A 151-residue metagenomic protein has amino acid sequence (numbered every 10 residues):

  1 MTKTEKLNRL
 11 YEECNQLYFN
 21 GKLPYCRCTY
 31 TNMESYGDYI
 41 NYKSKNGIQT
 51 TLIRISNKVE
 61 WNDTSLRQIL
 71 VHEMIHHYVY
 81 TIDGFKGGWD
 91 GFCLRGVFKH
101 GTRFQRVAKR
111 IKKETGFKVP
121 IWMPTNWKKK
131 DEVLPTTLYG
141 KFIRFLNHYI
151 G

Functional and structural regions predicted by a protein language model:
T2-S65, T81-G151: Metalloprotease/metallohydrolase-associated module, dominated by Zn2+-dependent proteases
Q68-T81: Active-site recognition of the HExxH zinc-binding catalytic motif
